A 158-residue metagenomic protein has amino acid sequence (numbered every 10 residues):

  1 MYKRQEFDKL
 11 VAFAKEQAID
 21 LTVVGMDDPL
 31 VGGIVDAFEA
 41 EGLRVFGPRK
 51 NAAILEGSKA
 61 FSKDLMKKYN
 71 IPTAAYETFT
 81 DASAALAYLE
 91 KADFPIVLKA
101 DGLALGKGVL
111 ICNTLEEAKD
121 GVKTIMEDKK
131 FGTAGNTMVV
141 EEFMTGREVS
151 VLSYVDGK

Functional and structural regions predicted by a protein language model:
M1-Q5, T22: Conserved small/polar residues in nucleotide/adenosyl-binding loops
Y2, V155-K158: Short, intrinsically disordered, charge-balanced linker/junction segments flanking boundaries in proteins
K9-A12, I54-A60: Short, charged, surface-exposed secondary-structure boundary motifs
A14, A18-I19: Proline-aspartate-enriched helix->loop->beta-strand connector
D20-S58, N70-T80: A short, GP-enriched loop/loop-strand-helix hinge that lies immediately N-terminal to, or at the N-terminal rim
L21, P72-A75, P95-V97, N113-Y154: Conserved ATP-binding module of the ATP-grasp superfamily
L30-G32, A85, E148-V149: Short, well-ordered alpha-helical microsegments
